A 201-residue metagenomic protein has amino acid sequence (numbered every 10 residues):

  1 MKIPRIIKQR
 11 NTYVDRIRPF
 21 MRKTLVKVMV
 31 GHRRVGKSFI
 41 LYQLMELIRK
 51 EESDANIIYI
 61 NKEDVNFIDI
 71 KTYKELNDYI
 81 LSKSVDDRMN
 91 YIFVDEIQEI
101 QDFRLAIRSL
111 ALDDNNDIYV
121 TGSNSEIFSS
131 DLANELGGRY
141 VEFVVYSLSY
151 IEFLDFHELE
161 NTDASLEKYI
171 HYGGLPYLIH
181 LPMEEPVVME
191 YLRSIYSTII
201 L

Functional and structural regions predicted by a protein language model:
K2, I151-L201: Interdomain hinge/linker elements that couple catalytic modules in large macromolecular machines
P4-R22: Pre-Walker A adenine-sensing motif
M29: Hydrophobic anchor at the beta1->P-loop junction of P-loop NTPases
K37: Conserved lysine of the Walker
I40, L44: Hydrophobic positions on the alpha1 helix immediately C-terminal to the Walker A/P-loop
I58-N90: Short glycine-rich substrate-engagement loop in P-loop NTPases that contacts/grips substrate
D117-S123, V144, F153: Structural recognition of the conserved hydrophobic beta-strand(s) that form the central parallel beta-sheet of P-loop
E126-E142, H157-E158: Short regulatory helix/loop adjacent to the ATP-binding pocket of P-loop NTPases
